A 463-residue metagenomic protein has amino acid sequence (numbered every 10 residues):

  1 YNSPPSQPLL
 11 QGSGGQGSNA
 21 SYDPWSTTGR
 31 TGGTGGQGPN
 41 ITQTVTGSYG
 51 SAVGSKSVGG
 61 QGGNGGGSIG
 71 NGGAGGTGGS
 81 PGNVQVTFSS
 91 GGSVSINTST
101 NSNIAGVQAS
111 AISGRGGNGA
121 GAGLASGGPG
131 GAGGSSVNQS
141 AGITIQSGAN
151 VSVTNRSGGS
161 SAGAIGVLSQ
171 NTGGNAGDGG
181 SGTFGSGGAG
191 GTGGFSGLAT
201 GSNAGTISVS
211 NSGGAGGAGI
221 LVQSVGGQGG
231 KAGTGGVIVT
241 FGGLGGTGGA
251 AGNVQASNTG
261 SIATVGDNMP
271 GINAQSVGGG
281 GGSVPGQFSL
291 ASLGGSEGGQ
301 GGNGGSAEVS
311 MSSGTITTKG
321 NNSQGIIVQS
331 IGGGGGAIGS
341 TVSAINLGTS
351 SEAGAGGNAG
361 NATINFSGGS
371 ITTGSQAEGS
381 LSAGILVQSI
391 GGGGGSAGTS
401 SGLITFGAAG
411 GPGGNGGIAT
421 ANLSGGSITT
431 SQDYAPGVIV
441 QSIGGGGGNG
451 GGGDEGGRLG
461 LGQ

Functional and structural regions predicted by a protein language model:
Y1-S13, N19-T27, T31, N40-Q61 (+12 more regions): Beta-strand-rich solenoid/repeat architectures in extracellular/passenger domains of polysaccharide-targeting enzymes
Q16-G29, G54-T77, G106-V137, G166-L198 (+5 more regions): Acidic/polar low-complexity surface segments
G35: Residue-level hotspots at or immediately adjacent to binding/recognition sites across diverse folds
